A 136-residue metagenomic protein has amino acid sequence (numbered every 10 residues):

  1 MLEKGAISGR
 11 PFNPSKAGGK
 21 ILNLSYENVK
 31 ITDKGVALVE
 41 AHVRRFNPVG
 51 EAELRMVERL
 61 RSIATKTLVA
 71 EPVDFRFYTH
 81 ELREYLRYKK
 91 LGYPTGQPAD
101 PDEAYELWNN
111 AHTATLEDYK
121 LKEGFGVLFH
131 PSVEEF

Functional and structural regions predicted by a protein language model:
M1-F136: Catalytic toxin/effector domains delivered as secreted proteins or via bacterial secretion systems
